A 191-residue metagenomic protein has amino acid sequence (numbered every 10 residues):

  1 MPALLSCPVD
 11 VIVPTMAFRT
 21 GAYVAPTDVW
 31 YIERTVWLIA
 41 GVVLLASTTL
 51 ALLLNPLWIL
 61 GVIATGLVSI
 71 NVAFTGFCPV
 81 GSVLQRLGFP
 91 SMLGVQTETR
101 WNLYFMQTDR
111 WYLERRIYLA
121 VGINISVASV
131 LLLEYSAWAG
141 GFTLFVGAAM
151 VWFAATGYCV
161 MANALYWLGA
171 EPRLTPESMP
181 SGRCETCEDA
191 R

Functional and structural regions predicted by a protein language model:
P2-R191: Membrane-interfacial helix-loop segments of redox and metal-homeostasis proteins, especially TM-loop-TM junctions
